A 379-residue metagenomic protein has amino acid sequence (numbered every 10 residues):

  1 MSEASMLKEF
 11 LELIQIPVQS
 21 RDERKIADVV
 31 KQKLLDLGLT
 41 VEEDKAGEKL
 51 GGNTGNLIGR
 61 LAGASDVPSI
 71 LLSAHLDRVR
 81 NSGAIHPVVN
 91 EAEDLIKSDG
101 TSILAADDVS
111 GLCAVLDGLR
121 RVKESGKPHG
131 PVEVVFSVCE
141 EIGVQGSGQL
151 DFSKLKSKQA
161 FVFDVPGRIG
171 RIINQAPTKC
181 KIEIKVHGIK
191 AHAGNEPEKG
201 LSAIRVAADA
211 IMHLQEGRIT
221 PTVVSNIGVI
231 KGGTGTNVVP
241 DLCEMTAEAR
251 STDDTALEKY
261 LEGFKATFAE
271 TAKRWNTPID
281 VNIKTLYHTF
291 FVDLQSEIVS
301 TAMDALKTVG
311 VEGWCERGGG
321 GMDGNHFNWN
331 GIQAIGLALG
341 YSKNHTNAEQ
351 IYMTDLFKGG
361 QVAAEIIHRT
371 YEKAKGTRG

Functional and structural regions predicted by a protein language model:
M1-R24, T285, S342-T346: N-terminal capping segment at the start of a domain
Q19-D66: A non-catalytic alpha/beta surface segment that caps or lines the substrate-entry region of metallo-dependent hydrolase
A27, G52-N53, R60-F136, S157 (+1 more regions): Active-site metal-coordination/substrate-binding segment of hydrolases, especially metallo-dependent peptidases
G47, L76-R78, V135-G143, V165-G167 (+2 more regions): Acidic, glycine-rich active-site loops and adjacent beta-strand->loop/helix elements that engage anionic groups
V89-I103, K185-A191, V309-G310, Y341-H345: Glycine/charged-rich beta-loop-alpha catalytic/anionic-binding loops adjacent to active sites
S102-P177, I219, V224-S225, V229 (+3 more regions): Acidic/histidine-rich catalytic neighborhood of metal-dependent amide-processing enzymes
V115, A160-E196, G200-A210: Phosphate/diphosphate-binding glycine-rich loops and adjacent basic-rich segments that engage nucleotide
A203-G379: Metal-dependent amide/peptide-bond hydrolase catalytic core, centered on the "pita-bread" metallohydrolase fold
